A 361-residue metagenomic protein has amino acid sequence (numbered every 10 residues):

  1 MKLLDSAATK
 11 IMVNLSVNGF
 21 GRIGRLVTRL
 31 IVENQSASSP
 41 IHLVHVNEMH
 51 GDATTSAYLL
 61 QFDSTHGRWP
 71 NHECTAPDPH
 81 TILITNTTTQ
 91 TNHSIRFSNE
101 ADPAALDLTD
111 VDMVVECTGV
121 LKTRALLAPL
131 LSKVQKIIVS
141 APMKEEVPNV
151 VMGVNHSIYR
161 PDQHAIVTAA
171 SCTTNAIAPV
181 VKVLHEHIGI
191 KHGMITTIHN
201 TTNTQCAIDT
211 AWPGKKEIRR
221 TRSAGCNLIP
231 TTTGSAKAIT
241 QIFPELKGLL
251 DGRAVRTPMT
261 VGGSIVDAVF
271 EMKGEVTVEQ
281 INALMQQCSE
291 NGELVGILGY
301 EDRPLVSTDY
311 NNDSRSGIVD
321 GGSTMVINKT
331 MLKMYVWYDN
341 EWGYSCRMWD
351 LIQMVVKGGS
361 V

Functional and structural regions predicted by a protein language model:
L3-A207, A211-T221, M348-D350, G358-G359: N-terminal Rossmann-like NAD(P) cofactor-binding subdomain of oxidoreductases, focused on the glycine-rich
M12, I265, V269-V361: C-terminal active-site/capping subdomain that shapes the small-molecule cofactor and substrate pocket of enzyme
G24, T28, A128, A178-H185 (+8 more regions): Predominant activation on well-ordered alpha-helical scaffold segments within soluble catalytic domains
Y159-P161, R220, P258-S264, V326-K329: Short, flexible turn/loop "capping" segments at secondary-structure junctions
A170-S171, L228-P230, E271, Y338: Hydrophobic alpha-helical scaffolding
I188-G193, S223, G234, T260-I265: Short gly/pro-enriched beta-turn/loop segments at secondary-structure junctions
Q205-F243: NAD(P)-dependent short-chain dehydrogenase/reductase
P244-V255: A structural supersecondary motif
